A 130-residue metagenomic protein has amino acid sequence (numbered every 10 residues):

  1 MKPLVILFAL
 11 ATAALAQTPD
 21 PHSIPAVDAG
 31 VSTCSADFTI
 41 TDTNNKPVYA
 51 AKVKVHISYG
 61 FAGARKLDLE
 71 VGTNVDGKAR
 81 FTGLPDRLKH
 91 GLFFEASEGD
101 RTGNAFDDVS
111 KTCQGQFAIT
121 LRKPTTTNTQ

Functional and structural regions predicted by a protein language model:
P3-A13: Sec-dependent N-terminal signal peptides
A16-S35, T39-K46, A64, V109 (+1 more regions): Beta-strand-rich domain onsets/edges
A36, Y49-V53, H90-L92: Short beta-strand/loop motifs in extracellular/secreted proteins, especially within beta-sandwich accessory domains
N44-F61: Short, ordered, surface-exposed loop/turn motifs in non-cytosolic proteins
F61-R80: Short, acidic Ser/Thr/Gly-rich low-complexity loop/linker segments typical of extracellular and cell-surface proteins
R80-G91: Short Pro-Gly-centered beta-turn/loop motif in secreted/extracellular proteins
F93-N104: Enriched for extracellular/lumenal, surface-exposed ectodomains of secreted and cell-surface proteins
